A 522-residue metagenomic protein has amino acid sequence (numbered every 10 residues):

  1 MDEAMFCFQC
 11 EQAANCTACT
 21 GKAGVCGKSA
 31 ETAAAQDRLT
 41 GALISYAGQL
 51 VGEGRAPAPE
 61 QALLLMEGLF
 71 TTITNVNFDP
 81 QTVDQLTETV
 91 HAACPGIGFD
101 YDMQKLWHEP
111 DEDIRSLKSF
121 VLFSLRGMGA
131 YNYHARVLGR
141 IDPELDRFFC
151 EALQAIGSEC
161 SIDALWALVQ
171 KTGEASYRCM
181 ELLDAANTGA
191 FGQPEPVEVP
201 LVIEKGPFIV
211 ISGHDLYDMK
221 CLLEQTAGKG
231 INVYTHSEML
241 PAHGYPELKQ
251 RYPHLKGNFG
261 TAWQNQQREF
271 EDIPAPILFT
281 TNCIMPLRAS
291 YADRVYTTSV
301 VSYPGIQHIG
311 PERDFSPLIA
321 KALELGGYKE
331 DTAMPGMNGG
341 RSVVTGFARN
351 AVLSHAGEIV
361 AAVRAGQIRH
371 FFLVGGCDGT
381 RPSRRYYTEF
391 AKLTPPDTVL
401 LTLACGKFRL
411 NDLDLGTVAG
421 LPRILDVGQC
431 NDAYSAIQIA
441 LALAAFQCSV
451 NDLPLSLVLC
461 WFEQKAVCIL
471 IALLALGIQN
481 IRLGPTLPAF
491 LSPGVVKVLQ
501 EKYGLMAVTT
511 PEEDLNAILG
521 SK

Functional and structural regions predicted by a protein language model:
D2-D37, I44-S45, R55, K171-K522: Anaerobic metallocofactor- and corrinoid-dependent redox/one-carbon enzyme cores, especially those from methanogenesis
T40, I44-A190: Electropositive, gly/pro-rich neighborhoods at or near active sites that engage anionic ligands
